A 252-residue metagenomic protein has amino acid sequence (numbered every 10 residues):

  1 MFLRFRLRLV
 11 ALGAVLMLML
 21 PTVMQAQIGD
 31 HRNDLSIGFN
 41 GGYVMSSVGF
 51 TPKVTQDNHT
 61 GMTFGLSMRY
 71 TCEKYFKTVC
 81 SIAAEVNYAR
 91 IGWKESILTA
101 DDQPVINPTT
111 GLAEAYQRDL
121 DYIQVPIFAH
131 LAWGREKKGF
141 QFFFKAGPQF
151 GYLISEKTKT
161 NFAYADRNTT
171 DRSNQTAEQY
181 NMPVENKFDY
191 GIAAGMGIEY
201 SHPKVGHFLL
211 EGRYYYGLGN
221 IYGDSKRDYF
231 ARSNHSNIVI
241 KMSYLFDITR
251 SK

Functional and structural regions predicted by a protein language model:
M1-R32, N40, M242-I248, K252: Bacterial Sec-dependent N-terminal signal peptides
A26-D34, E73-C80, G134-Q141, H202-H207 (+1 more regions): Short loop/turn motifs that connect adjacent beta-strands in outer-membrane beta-barrel proteins
A26-R69, L245-D247: Short glycine/proline- and aromatic-enriched beta-strand/turn motifs that initiate or cap beta-hairpins
R32, I91, D189, A194-K252: Predominantly the C-terminal beta-signal and adjacent terminal strand-loop region of outer-membrane beta-barrel
F39-Y43, F64-Y70, Y88, V125-W133 (+4 more regions): Residues on the lipid-exposed face of transmembrane beta-strands in outer-membrane beta-barrel proteins
S47-H59, I91-Y122, L153-D189, N220-N237: Extracellular/periplasm-exposed beta-strand and loop segments of Gram-negative cell-envelope proteins, dominated by
H59-G65, V79-S81, Y122-P126, Q141-F143 (+2 more regions): Transmembrane beta-barrel architecture of outer-membrane proteins
C80, A89-W93, L120-D121, A132-F143 (+3 more regions): Acidic/histidine-enriched, beta-strand-rich ligand/metal-binding domains
